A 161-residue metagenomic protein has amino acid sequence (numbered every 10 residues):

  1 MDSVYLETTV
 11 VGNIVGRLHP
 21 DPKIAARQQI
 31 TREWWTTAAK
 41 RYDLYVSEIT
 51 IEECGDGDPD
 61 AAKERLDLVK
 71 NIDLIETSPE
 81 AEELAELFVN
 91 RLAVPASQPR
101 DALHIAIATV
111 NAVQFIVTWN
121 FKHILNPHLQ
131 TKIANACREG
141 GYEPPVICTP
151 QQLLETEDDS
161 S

Functional and structural regions predicted by a protein language model:
M1-V46, G55-L66, I72, N90-A96 (+2 more regions): Short, well-structured N-terminal submotif of metal-dependent ribonuclease cores
T8, E48, W119-F121: Short secondary-structure boundary segments
E48, S78, P150-Q151: Residues at the C-termini of beta-strands that transition into short coil/loop
T50-E53, A81-E83: Short, catalytically relevant binding-site loops at active-site mouths
D73-Q130, L154: Active-site neighborhoods of divalent-metal-dependent phosphate/nucleic-acid chemistry enzymes
L125-C148: C-terminal end-helix/capping segment
G141-S161: Short, C-terminally biased terminal segments at protein or domain edges
